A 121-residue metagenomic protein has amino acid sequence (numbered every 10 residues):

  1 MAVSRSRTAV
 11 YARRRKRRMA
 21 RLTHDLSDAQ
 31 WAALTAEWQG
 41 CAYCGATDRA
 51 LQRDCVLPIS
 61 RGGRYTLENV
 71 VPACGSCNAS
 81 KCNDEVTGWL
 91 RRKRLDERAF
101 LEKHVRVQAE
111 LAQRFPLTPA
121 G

Functional and structural regions predicted by a protein language model:
M1, A73, A120-G121: Polar low-complexity intrinsically disordered regions
A2-G40, L101-R106, A112-F115: Short, charged surface segments at domain edges that flank catalytic/cofactor-binding sites
S4-V10, T47, P58, T66 (+1 more regions): Alpha-helix initiation/capping motif
R14-R17, H24-S27, R53-L57, P72-A73 (+1 more regions): A near-ubiquitous, low-amplitude feature marking generic local secondary-structure context
D25, G63-E68, A79-G121: Polybasic, low-complexity binding patches
G40-P72, K81-R91: Histidine-centered nuclease catalytic patch
S76: Conserved phosphate-binding loops in nucleotide/dinucleotide-binding enzymes
